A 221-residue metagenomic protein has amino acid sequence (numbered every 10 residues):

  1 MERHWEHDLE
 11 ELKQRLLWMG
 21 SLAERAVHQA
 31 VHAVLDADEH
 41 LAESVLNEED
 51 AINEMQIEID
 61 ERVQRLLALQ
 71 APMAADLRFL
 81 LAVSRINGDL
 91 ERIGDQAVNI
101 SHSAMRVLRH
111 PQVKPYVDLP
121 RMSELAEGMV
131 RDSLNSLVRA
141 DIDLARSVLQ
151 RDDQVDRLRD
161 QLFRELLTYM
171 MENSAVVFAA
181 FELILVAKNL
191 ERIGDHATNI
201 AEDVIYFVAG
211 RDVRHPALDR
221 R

Functional and structural regions predicted by a protein language model:
M1-R221: Cytosolic, long alpha-helical scaffolding segments
